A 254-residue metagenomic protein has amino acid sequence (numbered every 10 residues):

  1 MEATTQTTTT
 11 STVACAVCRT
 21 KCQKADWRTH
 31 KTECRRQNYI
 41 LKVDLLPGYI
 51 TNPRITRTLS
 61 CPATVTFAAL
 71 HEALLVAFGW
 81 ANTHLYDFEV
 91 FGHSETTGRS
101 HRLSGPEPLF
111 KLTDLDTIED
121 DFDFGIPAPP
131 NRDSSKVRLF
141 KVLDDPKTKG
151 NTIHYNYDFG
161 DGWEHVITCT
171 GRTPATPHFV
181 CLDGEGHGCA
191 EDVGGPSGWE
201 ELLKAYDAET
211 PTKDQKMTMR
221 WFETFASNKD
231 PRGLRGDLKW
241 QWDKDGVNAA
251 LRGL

Functional and structural regions predicted by a protein language model:
E2-T8, V13-V17, A25, T32-L254: Short linear regulatory motifs enriched in tryptophan with gly/pro/ser
